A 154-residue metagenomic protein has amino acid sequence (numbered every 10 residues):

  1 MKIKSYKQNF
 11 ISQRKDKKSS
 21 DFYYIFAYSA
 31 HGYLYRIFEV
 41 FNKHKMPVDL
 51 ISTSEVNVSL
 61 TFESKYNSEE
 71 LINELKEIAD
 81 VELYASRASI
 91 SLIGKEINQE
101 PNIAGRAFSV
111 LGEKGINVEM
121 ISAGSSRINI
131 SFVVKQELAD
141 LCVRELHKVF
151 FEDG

Functional and structural regions predicted by a protein language model:
M1-G154: A conserved regulatory-domain signal marking ACT and ACT-like small-molecule sensing domains and adjacent regulatory
